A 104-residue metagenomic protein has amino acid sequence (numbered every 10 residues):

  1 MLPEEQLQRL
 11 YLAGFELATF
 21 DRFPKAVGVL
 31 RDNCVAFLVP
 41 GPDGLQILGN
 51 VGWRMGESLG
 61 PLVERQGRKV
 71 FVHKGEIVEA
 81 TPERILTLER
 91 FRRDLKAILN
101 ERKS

Functional and structural regions predicted by a protein language model:
M1-D32, E101-S104: Negatively charged, low-complexity tracts enriched in Asp/Glu with abundant Ser/Thr
L2-P3, T19, G41, S58 (+3 more regions): Serine/threonine-rich low-complexity intrinsically disordered regions
L7, R68-S104: N-terminal non-globular leader segments, chiefly Sec-dependent signal peptides
L10, F15-L17, V27-V29, A36-L38 (+3 more regions): Hydrophobic beta-strand residues in large extracellular and virion-surface proteins
V35-E79: Intrinsically disordered, low-complexity regulatory segments enriched in Ser/Thr/Pro and charged residues
